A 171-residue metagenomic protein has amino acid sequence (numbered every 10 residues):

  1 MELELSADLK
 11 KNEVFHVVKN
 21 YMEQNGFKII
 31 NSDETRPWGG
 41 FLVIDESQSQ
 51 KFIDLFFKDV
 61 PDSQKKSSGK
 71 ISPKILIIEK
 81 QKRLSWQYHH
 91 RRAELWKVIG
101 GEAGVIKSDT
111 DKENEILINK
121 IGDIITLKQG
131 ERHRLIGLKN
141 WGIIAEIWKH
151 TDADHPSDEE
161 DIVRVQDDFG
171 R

Functional and structural regions predicted by a protein language model:
M1-I71, I162-R164, F169-R171: A short, N-terminal "cap"/entry segment at the start of jelly-roll beta-barrel domains of the cupin/DSBH fold
V60, K74-R92: Conserved short histidine dyad/triad with adjacent acidic residue
S63-S68, L84-H89, K97, K107 (+2 more regions): Short histidine-centered beta-strand/loop micro-motifs that create catalytic or ligand/metal-coordination sites
P73-I77, L95, I116, I124-T126: Conserved hydrophobic/aromatic beta-strand scaffold that supports enzyme active sites
E79-K80, H90-T110: Glycine- and acidic-residue-biased ligand/ion/polar-headgroup-sensing regions
E102-G104, I124, R132, W141-I143: Structural motif
D109-H133: Short acidic-glycine-tyrosine-enriched beta hairpin
R134-R171: Double-stranded beta-helix
